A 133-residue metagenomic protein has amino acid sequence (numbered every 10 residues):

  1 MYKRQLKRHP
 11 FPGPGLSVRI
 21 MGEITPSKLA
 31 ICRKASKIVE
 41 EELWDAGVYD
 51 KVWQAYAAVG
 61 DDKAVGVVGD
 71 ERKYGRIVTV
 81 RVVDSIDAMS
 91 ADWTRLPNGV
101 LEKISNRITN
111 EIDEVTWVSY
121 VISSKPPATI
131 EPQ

Functional and structural regions predicted by a protein language model:
K3-Q133: ATP/NTP-dependent adenylation/nucleotidyl-transfer catalytic domains that generate, transfer, or process NMP-activated
